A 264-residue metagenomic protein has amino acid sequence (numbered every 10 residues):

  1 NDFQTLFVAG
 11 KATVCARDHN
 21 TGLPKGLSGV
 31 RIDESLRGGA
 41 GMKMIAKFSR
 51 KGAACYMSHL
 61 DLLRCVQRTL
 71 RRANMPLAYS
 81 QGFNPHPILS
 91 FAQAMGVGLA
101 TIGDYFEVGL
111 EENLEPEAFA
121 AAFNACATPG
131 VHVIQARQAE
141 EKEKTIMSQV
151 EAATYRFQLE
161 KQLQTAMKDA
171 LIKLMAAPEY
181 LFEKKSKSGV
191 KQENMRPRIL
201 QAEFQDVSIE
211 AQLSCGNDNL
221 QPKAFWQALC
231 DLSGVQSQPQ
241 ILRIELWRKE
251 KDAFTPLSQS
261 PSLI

Functional and structural regions predicted by a protein language model:
R31-G41: Short, Lys/Arg-enriched N-terminal segments with co-localized hydrophobic residues within the first ~10-30 amino acids
F48-R50, V108-L114, F157-L163, A211-C215: Short beta-strand-to-loop capping motifs
S49, A53, M57-H59, R72: Extended, well-folded interaction surfaces typified by the phenylalanyl-tRNA synthetase beta subunit core
A78-L110, E140: Short, charge-patterned binding micro-sites
I102-R156: Ordered, amphipathic secondary-structure segments that act as subunit-interaction surfaces in large macromolecular
F119-A127, M167-A176, F225-W226: Short amphipathic alpha-helices in soluble, non-transmembrane regions that often serve as interface/regulatory elements
A176-I264: Core RNA-modification/binding signature centered on pseudouridine synthases
